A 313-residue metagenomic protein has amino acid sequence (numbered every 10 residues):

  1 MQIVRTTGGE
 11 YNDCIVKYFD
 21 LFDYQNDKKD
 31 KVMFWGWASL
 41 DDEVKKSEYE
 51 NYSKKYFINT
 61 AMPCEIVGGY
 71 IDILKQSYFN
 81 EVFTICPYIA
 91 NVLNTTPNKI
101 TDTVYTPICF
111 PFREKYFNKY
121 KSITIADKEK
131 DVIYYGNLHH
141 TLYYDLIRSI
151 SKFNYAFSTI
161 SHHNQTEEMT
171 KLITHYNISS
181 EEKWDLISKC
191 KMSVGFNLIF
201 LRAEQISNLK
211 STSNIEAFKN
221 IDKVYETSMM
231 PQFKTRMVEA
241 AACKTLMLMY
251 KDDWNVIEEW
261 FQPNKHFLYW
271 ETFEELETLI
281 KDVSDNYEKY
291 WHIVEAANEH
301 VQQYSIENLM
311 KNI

Functional and structural regions predicted by a protein language model:
M1-D23, F34-E48, T60-M62, I66-W260: Nucleotide-sugar donor-binding catalytic core of glycosyltransferases
Y24-K28, C86, T272: Alpha-helix N-cap recognition
K29, Y134, P263-K265: Glycine-centered loop/turn motifs
Y52-N59: Short beta-strand/loop segments at the ligand-binding rim of alpha/beta enzyme cores
I221, F273-L276: Catalytic phosphate/metal-binding cores of nucleic-acid and nucleotide-processing enzymes, i.e., regions that mediate
F267-F273, D282-Y287: Conserved acidic donor-binding segment of nucleotide-sugar-dependent glycosyltransferases
D285-I313: A charged, aromatic-enriched C-terminal amphipathic alpha-helix characteristic of glycosyltransferases across folds
